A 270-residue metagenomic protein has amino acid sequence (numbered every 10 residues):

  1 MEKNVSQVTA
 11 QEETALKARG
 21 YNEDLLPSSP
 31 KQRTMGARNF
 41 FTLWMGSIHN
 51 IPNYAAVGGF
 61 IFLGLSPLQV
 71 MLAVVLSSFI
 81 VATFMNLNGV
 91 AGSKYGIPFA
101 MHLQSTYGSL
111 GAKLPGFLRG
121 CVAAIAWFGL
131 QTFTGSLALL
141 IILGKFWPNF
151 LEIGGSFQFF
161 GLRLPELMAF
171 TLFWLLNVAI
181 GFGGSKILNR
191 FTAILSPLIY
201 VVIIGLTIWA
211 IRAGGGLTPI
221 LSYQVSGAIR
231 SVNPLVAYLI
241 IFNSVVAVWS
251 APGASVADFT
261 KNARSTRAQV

Functional and structural regions predicted by a protein language model:
M1-L68, G214, V232-I240, K261-A268: Membrane-interface "cap" regions at the ends of multi-pass membrane proteins
S28-Q32, M45, G59-I61, A100-T106 (+3 more regions): Helix-loop junctions at the membrane interface of multi-pass solute transporters
G36, I97-I125, S156-E166, R264: Transmembrane-helix boundary/entry motifs in multi-pass membrane transporters
G58-V90, G111-L114: Extracellular loop-to-transmembrane helix junctions
I61-G64, G89-A91, T106, L114-G116 (+3 more regions): Membrane-water interface regions at transmembrane-helix termini and the short interhelical loops of multi-pass membrane
V74-Y107, R119-F133: Juxtamembrane transmembrane-helix boundary signature
K113-G155: Hydrophobic transmembrane alpha-helices that form the core helical bundles of multi-pass secondary transporters
S136-K145, N177, L198-S226, I241 (+1 more regions): Hydrophobic alpha-helical segments and their helix-loop junctions in multi-pass secondary transporters
